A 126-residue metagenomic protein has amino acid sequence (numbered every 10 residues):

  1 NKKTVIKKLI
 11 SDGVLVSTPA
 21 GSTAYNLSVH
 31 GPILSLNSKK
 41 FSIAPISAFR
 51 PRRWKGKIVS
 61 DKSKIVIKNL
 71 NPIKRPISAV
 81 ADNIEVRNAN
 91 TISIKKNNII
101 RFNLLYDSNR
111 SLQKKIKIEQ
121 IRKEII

Functional and structural regions predicted by a protein language model:
N1-S11, T23-I126: Catalytic phosphate-donor-binding core of small-molecule kinases
D12-S17: AMP-binding/adenylate-forming core of the ANL superfamily
